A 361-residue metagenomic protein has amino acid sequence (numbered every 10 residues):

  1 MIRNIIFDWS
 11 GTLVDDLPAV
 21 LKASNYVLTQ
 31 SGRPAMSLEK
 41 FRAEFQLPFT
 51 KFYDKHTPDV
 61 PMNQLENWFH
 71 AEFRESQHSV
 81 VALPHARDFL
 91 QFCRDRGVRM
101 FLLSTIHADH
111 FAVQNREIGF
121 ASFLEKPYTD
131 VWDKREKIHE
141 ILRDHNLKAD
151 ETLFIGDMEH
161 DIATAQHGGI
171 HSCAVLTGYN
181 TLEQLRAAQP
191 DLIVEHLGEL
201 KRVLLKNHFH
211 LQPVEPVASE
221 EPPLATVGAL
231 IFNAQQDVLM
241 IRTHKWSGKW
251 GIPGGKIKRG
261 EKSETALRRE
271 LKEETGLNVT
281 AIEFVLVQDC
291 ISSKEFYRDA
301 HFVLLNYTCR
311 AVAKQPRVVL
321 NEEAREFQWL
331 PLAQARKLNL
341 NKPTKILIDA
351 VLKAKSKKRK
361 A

Functional and structural regions predicted by a protein language model:
I2-R87, R96: N-terminal helical cap/lid subdomain that shapes the substrate entry/recognition surface in HAD-like hydrolases
N4, E136-I162: Conserved Lys-Pro-Asp/Glu-containing loop-to-beta segment of HAD-superfamily phosphomonoesterases, centered on
R74-L102, A108-N115, R135: Short, acidic loop-to-helix structural element flanking the phosphoryl-transfer center in phosphate-processing enzymes
L153-I193: Acidic, Mg2+-coordinating phosphoryl-transfer loop and its flanking beta/alpha structural elements, shared across
F209-L230, A300: Acidic, metal-coordinating catalytic segment for phosphate/diphosphate chemistry, firing primarily on the Nudix
N233, D237-E274: Conserved Nudix-box catalytic region and its N-terminal flanking loop in Nudix hydrolases and closely related
Q288-P316, V351: Active-site-adjacent beta-strand/loop module that shapes the phosphate/pyrophosphate-binding cleft
T308, V318-A350: NUDIX/MutT-family hydrolases
